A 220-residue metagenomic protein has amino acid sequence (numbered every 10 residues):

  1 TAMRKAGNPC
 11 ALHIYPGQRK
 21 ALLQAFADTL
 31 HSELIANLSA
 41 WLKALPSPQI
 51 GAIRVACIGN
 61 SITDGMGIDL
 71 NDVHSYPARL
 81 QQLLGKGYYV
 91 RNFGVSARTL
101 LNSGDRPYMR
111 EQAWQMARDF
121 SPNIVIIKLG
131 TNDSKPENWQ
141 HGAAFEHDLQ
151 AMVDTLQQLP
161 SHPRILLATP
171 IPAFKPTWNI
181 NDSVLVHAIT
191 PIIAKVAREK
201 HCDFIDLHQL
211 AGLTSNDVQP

Functional and structural regions predicted by a protein language model:
T1: Conserved strand-to-loop "acid loop" that flanks and positions the catalytic carboxylate
R4-P48: C-terminal catalytic histidine-bearing segment of alpha/beta-hydrolase fold enzymes
A6-N8, Q157-R164: A short helix->loop->beta-strand "cap" motif at the edges of active sites that frequently abuts
P9-A11, Y89-R91, R164, H201-D203: Conserved beta-strand segments of alpha/beta enzyme cores
H13-P16, N92-G94, T169, D206-Q209: Residue-level recognition of beta-strand->loop/alpha-helix junctions
Q24, I68, I171-P220: Catalytic His-Asp segment of secreted/periplasmic serine-dependent ester chemistry enzymes
S39, W114, L149-D154, T190: Generic structural signal for well-ordered alpha-helices, preferentially at hydrophobic/aromatic core positions
G51-C57, I62-Q150, F174: Conserved SGNH/GDSL esterase-like catalytic core that processes O-acyl groups on lipids and polysaccharides
